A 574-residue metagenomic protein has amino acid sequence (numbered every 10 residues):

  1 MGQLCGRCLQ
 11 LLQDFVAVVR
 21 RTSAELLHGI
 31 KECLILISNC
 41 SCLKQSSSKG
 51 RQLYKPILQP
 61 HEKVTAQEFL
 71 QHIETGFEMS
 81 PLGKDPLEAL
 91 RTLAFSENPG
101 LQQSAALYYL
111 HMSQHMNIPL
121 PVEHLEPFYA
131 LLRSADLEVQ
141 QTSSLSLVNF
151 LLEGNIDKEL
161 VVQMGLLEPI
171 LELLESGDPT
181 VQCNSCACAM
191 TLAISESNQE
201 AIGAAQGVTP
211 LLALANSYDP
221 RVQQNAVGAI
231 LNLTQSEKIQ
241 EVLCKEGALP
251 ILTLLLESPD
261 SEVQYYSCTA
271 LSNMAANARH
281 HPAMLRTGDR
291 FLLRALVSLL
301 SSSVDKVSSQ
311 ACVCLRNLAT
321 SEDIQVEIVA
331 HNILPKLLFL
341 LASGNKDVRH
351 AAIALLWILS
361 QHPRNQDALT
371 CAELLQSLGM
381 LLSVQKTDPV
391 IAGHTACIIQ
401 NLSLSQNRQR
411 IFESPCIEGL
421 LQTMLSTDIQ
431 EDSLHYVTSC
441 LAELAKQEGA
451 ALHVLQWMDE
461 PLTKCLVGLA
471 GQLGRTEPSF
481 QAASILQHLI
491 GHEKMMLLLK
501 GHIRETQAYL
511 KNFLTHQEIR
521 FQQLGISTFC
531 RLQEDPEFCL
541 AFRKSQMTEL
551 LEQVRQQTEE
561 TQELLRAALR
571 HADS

Functional and structural regions predicted by a protein language model:
M1-N117, R475, L489, E518-I519 (+2 more regions): Intrinsically disordered, low-complexity regulatory regions of large eukaryotic scaffold/signaling proteins
Q3, D85-P86, E123-F128, V162-I170 (+15 more regions): Alpha-helical scaffold repeats of the Armadillo/HEAT/TPR superfamily
E68-L160, M164-E172, D178, C188-N198 (+1 more regions): Alpha-solenoid helical-repeat scaffolds
E78, Q114-I118, I156-D157, L166-L167 (+16 more regions): Flexible helix-coil junctions and inter-repeat linker/turn elements that act as hinges within alpha-solenoid scaffolds
T92, A130, N149, E172 (+13 more regions): Surface-exposed charged/polar residues within alpha-helices that form helix-capping/stabilizing sites and interaction
N98-L110, A135-L151, E175-A193, A204-A205 (+17 more regions): Alpha-helical solenoid repeats of the armadillo/HEAT superfamily in eukaryotic scaffolding/adaptor proteins
N149, L160, E172, T180 (+12 more regions): A detector of tandemly repeated sequence units and domain arrays
N155, E196, E237, V297 (+2 more regions): Leucine-rich repeat
